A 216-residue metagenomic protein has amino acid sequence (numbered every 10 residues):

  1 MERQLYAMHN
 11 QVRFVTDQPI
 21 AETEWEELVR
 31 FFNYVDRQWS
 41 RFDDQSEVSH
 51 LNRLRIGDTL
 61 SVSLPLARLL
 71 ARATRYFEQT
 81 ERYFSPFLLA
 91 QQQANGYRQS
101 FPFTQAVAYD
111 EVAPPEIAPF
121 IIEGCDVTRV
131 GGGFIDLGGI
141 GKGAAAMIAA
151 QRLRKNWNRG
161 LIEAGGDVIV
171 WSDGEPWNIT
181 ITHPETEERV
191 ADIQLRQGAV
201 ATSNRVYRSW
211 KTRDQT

Functional and structural regions predicted by a protein language model:
M1-T216: Mature catalytic core of soluble alpha/beta enzymes
